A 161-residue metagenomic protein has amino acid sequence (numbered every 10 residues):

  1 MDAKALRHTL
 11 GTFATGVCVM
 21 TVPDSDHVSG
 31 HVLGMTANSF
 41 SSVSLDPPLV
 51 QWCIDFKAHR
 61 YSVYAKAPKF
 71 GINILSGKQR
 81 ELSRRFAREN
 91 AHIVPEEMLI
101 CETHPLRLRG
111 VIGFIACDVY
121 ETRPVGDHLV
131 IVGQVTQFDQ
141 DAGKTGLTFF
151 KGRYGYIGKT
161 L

Functional and structural regions predicted by a protein language model:
M1-L161: Basic, polyanion-binding surface patches
